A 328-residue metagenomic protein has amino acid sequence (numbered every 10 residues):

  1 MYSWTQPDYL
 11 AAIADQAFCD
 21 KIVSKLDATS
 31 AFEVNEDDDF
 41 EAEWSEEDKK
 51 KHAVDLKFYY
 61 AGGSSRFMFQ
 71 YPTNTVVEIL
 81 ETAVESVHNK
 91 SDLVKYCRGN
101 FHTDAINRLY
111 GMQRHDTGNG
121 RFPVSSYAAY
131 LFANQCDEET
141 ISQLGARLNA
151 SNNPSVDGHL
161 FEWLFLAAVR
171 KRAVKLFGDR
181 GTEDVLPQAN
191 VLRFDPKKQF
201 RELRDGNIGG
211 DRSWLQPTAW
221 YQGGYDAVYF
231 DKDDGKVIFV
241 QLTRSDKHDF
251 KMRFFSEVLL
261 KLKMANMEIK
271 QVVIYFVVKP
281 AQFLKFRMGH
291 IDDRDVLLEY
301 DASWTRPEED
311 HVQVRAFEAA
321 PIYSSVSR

Functional and structural regions predicted by a protein language model:
M1-R328: Charge-enriched interaction surfaces
